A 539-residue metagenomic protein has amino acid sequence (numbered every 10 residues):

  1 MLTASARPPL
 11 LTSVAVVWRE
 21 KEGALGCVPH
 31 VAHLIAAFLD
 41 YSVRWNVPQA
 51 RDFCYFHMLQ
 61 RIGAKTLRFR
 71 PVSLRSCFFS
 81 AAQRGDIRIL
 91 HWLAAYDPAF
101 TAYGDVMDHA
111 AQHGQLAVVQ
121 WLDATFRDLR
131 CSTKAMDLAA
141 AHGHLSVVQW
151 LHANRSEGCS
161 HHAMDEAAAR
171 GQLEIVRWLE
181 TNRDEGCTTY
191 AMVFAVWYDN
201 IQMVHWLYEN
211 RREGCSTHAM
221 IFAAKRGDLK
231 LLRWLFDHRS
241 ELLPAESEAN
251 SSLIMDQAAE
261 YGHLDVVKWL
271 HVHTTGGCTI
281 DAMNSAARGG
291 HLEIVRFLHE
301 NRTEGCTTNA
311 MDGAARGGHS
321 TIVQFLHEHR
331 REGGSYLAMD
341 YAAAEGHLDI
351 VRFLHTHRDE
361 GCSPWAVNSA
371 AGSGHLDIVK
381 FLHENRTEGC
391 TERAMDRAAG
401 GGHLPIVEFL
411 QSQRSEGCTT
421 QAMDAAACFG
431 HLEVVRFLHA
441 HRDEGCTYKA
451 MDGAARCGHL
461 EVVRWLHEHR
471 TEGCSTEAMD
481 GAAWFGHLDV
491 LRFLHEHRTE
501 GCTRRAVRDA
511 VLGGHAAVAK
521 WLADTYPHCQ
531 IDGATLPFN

Functional and structural regions predicted by a protein language model:
M1-N539: Ankyrin repeat (ANK) tandem alpha-helical domains that serve as protein-protein interaction scaffolds, prominent
